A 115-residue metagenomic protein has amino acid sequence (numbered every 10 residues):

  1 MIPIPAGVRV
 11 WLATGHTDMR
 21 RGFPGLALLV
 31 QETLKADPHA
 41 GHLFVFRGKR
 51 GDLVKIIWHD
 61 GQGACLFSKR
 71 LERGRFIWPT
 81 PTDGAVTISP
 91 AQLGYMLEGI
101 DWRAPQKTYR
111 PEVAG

Functional and structural regions predicted by a protein language model:
M1-G115: Polybasic/polar functional segments that serve as interface/processing modules
